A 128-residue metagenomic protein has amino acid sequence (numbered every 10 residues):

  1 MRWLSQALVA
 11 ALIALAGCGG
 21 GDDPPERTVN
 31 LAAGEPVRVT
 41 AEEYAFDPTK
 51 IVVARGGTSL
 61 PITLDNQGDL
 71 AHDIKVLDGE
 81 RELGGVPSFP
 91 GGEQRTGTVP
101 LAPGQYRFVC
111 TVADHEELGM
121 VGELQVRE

Functional and structural regions predicted by a protein language model:
M1-L8: Bacterial N-terminal signal peptides that target proteins for export
A14-G17: C-terminal motif of bacterial Sec signal peptides marking the signal peptidase cleavage site
G20-E26, F89-E128: Extracellular/periplasmic metallocenter environments
T28-T58: N-terminal edge beta-strand
T49-L70, R95-R107: Beta-strand cores of secreted/periplasmic/IMS beta-sandwich domains, seen most often in copper-related folds
D73-L77: Beta-strand signatures of extracellular beta-sandwich domains
D78-E80, E116: Solvent-exposed strand-loop boundary residues in beta-sheet-rich modules
R81-V86: Surface-exposed loop/edge segments in extracytoplasmic proteins
